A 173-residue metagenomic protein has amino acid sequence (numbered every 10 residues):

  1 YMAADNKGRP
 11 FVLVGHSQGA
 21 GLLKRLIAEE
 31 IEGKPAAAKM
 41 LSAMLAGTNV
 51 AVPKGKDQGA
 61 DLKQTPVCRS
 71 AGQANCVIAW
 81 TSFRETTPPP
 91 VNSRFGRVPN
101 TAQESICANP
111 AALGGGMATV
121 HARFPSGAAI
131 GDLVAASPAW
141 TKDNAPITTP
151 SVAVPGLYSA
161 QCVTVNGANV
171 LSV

Functional and structural regions predicted by a protein language model:
Y1, L22, L26-E30: Short, hydrophobic/aromatic alpha-helical segments in well-folded domains
Y1-R9: Conserved acidic catalytic loop of the alpha/beta-hydrolase fold
D5, A28-S172: Surface cap/lid and interfacial helix-loop subdomains adjacent to catalytic sites that gate substrate access
P10-V12, S42: Beta-sheet entry/capping signal
L13-L23: Gly/Ala-rich beta-loop-alpha elbow adjacent to hydrolase catalytic centers
